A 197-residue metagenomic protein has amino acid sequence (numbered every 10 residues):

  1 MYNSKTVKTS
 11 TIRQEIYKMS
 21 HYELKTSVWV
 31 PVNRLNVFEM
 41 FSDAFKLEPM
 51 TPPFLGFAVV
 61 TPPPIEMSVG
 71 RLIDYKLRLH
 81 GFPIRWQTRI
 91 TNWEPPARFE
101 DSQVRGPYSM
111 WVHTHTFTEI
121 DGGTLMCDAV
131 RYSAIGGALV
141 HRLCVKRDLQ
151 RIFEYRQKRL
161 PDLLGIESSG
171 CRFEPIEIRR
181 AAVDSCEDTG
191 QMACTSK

Functional and structural regions predicted by a protein language model:
N3, T9-R13: Short, low-complexity, intrinsically disordered N-terminal modules that encode targeting/processing signals
I12-S68, V183-C186, M192-K197: Hydrophobic ligand-binding cavity/cleft-lining segments
Q14, E100-F153, C171: Beta-strand/loop substructures that line and gate deep hydrophobic ligand-binding cavities in soluble
E23-K25, P83-Q87, S109-H113: Short, surface-exposed coil-to-beta transition loops
V30-V32, L79-G81, N92, P107 (+2 more regions): Beta-strand elements of well-folded, non-transmembrane domains
L35-E39, G122, E154, K158 (+1 more regions): Replace "anionic and nucleotidyl ligands
D43-K46, R89, I152: Residue-level recognition of specific faces of alpha-helices
E48-P49, A58-R105, L125, K158-L163 (+3 more regions): Glycine-rich portal/gate segments that line the openings of hydrophobic small-molecule binding cavities
